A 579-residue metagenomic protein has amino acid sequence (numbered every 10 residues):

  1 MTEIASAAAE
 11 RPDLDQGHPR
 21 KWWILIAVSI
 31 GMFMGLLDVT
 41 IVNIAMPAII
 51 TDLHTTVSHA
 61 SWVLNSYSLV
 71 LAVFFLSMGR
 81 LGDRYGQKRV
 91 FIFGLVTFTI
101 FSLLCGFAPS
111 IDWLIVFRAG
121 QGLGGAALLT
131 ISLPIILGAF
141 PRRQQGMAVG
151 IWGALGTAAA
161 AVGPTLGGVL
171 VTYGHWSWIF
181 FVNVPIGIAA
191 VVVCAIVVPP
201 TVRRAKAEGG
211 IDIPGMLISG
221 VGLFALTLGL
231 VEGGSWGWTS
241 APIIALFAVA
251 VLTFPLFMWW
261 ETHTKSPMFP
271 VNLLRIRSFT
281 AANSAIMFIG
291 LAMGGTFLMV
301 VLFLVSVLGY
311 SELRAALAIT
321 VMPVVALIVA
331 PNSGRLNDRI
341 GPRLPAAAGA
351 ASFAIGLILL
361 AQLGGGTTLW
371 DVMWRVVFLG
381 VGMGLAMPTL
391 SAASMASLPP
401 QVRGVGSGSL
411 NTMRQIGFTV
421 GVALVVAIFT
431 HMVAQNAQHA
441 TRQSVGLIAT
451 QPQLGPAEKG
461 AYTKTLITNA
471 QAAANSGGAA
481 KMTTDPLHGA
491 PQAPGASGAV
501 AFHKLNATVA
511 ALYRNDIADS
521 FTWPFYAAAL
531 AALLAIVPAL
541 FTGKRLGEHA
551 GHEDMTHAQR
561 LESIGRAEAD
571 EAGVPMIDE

Functional and structural regions predicted by a protein language model:
M1-I30, L36, W259, A392 (+2 more regions): Transmembrane-helix exit segments and adjacent C-terminal regions of multi-pass membrane proteins
E3, Q145, V184-R203, G220-E232 (+2 more regions): C-terminal membrane-cytosol helix-exit motif in multi-pass small-molecule transporters
R20-L71, F75, G79, W113 (+10 more regions): Transmembrane core module of solute transporters
H59, Q144-I151, V402-S409: Cytoplasmic loop-to-transmembrane helix junctions
F75-M216, A241-P242, D338: Helix-loop-helix hairpins in multi-pass membrane proteins, especially solute transporters
Q87-F93, P342-A348, P524: Juxtamembrane helix-start motifs in multi-pass secondary transporters
A154, A161-P164, G168, T296 (+3 more regions): Small-residue-rich alpha-helical segments with characteristic i,i+4
